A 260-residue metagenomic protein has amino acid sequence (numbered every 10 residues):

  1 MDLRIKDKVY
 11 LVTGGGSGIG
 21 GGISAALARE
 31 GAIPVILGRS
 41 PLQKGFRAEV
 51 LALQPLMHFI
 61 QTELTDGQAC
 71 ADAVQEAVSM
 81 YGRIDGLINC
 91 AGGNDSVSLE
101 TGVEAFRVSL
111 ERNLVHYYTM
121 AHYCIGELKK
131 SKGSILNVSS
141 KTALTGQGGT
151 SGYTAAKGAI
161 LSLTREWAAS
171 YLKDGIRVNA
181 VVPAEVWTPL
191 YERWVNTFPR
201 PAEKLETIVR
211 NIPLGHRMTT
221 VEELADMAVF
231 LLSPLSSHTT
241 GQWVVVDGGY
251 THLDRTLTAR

Functional and structural regions predicted by a protein language model:
V9, G16-G18: Conserved glycine-rich cofactor-binding loop
G93-V108, G149-G152, E192, T256-R260: Conserved mid-core segment of classical short-chain dehydrogenase/reductases
A121, A156, T164: Active-site helix of classical SDR
S140: Residue(s) in the substrate-gating loop at a strand-loop-helix junction that position the organic substrate next
T145, V229, T240-R260: Short C-terminal tail/terminal secondary-structure segment of NAD(P)H-dependent dehydrogenase/reductase domains
L172, R177, T239-G241: Short, small/polar-rich loop/turn modules that mediate ligand/substrate recognition or access, typified
P201-E223: Catalytic Tyr-x(3-8)-Lys segment
